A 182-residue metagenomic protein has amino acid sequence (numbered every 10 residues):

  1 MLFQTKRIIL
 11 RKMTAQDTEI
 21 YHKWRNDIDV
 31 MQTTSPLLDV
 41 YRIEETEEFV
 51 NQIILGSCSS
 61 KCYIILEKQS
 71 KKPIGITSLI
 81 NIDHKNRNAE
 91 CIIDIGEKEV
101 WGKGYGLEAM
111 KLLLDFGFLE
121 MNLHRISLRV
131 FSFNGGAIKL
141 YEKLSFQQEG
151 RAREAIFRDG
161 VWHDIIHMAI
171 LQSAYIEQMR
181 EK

Functional and structural regions predicted by a protein language model:
M1-E47, A174-K182: A short, well-structured alpha-helix characteristic of acyl/acetyltransferase catalytic modules
Y21, S60-K61, R151: Short loop/turn microsegments at loop-to-beta-strand junctions
Y41-E99, L171-A174: Acetyl-CoA-dependent GNAT
E97-E99, K103, S132-F133: Active-site acidic-Proline motif in GNAT/NAT acetyltransferases
G102-F116, I138-K143: Conserved acetyl-CoA-binding loop-helix of GNAT-fold acetyltransferases
G106, M110, F133-A137, E154-D159: Short glycine/proline-centered loop/turn elements that form peptide/ligand docking sites
L119-R129: Conserved GNAT acetyl-CoA-binding A-motif
S127-V130, Q147-H167, M179: Conserved catalytic-core motifs of GNAT/GCN5-like acyltransferases
